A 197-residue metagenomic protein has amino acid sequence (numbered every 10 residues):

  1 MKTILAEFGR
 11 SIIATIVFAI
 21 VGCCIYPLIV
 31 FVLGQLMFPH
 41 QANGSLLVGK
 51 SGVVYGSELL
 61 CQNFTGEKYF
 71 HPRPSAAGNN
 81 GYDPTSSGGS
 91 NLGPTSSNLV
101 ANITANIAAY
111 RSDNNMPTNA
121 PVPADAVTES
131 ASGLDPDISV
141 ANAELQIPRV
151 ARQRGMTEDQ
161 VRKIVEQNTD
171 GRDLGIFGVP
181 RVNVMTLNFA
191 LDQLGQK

Functional and structural regions predicted by a protein language model:
M1-V21: Membrane-entry signal-anchor segments at the cytosolic-membrane interface, especially the N-terminal signal anchor
A6-G9, I13, P27, V150 (+1 more regions): N-terminal, helix-rich and Lys/Arg-enriched segments in bacterial and organellar proteins
A14, C23, L28-I147, Q153 (+2 more regions): Flexible, solvent-exposed loop/hinge segments and secondary-structure transition points
E144-K197: Extracytoplasmic/periplasmic C-terminal soluble domains
